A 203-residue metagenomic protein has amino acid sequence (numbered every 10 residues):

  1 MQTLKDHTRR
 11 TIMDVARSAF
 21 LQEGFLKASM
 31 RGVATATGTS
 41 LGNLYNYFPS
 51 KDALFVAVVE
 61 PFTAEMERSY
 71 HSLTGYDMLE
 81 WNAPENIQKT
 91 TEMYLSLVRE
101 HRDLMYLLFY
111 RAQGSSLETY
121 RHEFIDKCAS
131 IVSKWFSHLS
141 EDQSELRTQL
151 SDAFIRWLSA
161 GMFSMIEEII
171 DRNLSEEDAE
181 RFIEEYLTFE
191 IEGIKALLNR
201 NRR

Functional and structural regions predicted by a protein language model:
K5, M30, E60-Y70: Short, basic, alpha-helical segments at the C-terminal edge of helix-turn-helix-like DNA-binding modules
T11, V15, A19-A53, A57: Helix-turn-helix
V56-F62, Y120: Alpha-helical DNA-contacting segments of helix-turn-helix folds
A57, H71-E100: Hydrophobic alpha-helical connector segments
E67, S96, S115-D142, D152-A160: Amphipathic alpha-helical packing segments from all-alpha helical-bundle domains
S96, E100, S130-S137, I155-R203: C-terminal peripheral helix-coil segments that are non-catalytic and often amphipathic
L97-E118: Amphipathic alpha-helical segments used for helix-helix packing
